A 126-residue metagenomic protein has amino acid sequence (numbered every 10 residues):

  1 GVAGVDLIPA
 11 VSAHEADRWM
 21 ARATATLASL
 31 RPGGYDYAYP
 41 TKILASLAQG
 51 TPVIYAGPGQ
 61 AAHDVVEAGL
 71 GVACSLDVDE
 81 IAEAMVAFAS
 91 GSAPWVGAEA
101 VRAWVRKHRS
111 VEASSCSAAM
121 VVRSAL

Functional and structural regions predicted by a protein language model:
G1-D17: Nucleotide-activated donor-binding/catalytic signature segment of Leloir-type glycosyltransferases, i.e., the conserved
V2-G4, G50, L70: A generic structural signal for alpha->beta connector loops
S12-W19, T26-L44, I54-H63: Nucleotide-sugar-dependent
R18, L76-V78, S92-V122: A charged, aromatic-enriched C-terminal amphipathic alpha-helix characteristic of glycosyltransferases across folds
T24, G50-T51: A short alpha->beta transition loop at the rim of the catalytic pocket in nucleotide-sugar-dependent
L30, S92-A93, A125-L126: A general structural signal marking secondary-structure boundaries and capping sites
L47, V66: Short alpha-helix at the nucleotide-sugar/activated-sugar donor binding site of glycosyltransferases and closely
E67-D79, V86-A93: Conserved acidic donor-binding segment of nucleotide-sugar-dependent glycosyltransferases
